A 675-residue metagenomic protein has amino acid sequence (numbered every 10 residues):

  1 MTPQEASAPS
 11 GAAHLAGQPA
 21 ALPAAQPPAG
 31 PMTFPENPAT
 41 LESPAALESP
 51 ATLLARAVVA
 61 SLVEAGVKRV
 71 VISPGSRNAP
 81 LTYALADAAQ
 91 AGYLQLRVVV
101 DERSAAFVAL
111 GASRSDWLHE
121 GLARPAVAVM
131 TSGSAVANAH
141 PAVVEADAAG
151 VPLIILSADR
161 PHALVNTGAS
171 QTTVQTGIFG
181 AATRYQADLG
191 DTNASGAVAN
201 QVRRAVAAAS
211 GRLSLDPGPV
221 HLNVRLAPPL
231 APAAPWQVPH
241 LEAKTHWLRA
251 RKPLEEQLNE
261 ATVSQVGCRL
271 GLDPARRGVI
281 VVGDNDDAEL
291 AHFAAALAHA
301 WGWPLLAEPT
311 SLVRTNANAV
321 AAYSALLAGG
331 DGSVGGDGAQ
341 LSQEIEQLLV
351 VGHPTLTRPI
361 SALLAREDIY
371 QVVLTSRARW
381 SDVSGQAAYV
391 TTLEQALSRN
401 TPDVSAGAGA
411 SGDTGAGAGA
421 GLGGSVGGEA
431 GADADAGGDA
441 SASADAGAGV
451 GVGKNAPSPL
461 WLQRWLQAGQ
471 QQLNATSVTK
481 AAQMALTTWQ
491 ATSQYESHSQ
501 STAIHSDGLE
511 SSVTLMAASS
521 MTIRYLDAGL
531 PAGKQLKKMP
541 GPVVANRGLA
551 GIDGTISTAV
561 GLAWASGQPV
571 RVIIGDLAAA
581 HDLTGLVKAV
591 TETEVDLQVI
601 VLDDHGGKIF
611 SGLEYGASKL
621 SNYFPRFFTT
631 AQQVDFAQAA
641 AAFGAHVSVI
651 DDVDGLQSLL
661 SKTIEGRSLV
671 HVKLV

Functional and structural regions predicted by a protein language model:
T2-E5, G30, F34-P35, L47-A65 (+3 more regions): Cofactor-/ligand-binding subdomain signature composed of acidic, glycine-rich, tryptophan-containing flexible loops
L41, E145, P152, L156 (+4 more regions): Thiamine diphosphate
A51-A123, V127-P141: N-terminal cofactor/phosphate-binding cores enriched in small/glycine residues, especially glycine-rich loops such as
A55-V59, V63, S76-T82, S458-G567 (+1 more regions): Active-site diphosphate/adenylate-binding microenvironment
G66-R69, R114-M130, V136-N138, E145-P152 (+5 more regions): Structural signature of the thiamine diphosphate
S73-G75, T131, N223-L226, V281-D287 (+6 more regions): Structural motif
A106, R114-L118, N138, V263-C268 (+6 more regions): Glycine-rich, anion-gripping cofactor-binding loops and their flanking helix/strand elements in enzyme active sites
S157-A205, A307-G409, D445-L466, A589 (+1 more regions): Glycine-rich, acidic loop regions that bind phosphate or pyrophosphate groups
